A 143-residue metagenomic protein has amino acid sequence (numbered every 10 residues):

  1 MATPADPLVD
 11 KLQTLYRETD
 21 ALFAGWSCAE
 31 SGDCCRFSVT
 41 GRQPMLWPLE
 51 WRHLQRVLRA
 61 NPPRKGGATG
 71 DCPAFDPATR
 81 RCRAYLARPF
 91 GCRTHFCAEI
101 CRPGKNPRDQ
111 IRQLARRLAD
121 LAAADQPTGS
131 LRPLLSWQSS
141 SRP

Functional and structural regions predicted by a protein language model:
M1-P143: Short loop/turn segments that flank or connect secondary-structure elements
